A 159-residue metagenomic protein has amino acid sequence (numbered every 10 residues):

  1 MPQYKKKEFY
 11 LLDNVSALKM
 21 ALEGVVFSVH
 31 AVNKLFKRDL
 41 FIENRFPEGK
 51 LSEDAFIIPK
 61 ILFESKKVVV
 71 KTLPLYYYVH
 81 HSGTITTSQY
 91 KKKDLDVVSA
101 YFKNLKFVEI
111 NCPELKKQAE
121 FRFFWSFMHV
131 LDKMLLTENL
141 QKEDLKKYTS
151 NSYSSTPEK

Functional and structural regions predicted by a protein language model:
M1-K71, V79, G83-K92: Donor-binding/catalytic cores of nucleotide-activated saccharide and glycerol-phosphate transferases/polymerases
L12-D13, S99-Q118, S154-K159: C-terminal, non-catalytic tails of nucleotide-sugar-dependent glycosyltransferases
V29-V32, I85-F102, V130-L131, N139: Extended, non-catalytic scaffold segments that flank or surround catalytic motifs
P74, A100-K103, S126: Amphipathic, well-ordered alpha-helical segments in soluble domains
S82, V108-C112, K133-N139: Secondary-structure edge/capping motif, primarily at the C-terminal ends of alpha-helices and the immediately following
K116-R122, L145-K146: Short, charged, amphipathic alpha-helical segments
E120-K133: Amphipathic alpha-helical repeat scaffolds of TPR domains
L136-K159: Membrane-interface aromatic/basic loop that binds lipid-linked glycans or pyrophosphate carriers, typified by
